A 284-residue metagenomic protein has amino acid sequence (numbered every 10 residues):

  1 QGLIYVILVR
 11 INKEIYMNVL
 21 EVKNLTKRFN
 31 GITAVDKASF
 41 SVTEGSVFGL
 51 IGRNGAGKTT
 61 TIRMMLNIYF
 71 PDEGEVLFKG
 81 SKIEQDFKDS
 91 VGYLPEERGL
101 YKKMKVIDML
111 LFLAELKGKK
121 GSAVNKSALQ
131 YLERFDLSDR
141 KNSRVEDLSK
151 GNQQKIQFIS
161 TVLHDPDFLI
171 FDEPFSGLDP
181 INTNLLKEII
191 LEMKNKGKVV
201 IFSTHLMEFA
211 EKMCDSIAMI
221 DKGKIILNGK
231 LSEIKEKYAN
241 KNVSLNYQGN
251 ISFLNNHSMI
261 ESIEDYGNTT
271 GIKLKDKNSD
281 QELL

Functional and structural regions predicted by a protein language model:
Q1-T26: ABC-family P-loop ATPase nucleotide-binding domain
K13-Y16, L274-L284: Short, intrinsically disordered, charge-balanced linker/junction segments flanking boundaries in proteins
N18-L20, K27-D221, L227: ABC transporter nucleotide-binding domains
T26, E84, I107, M207 (+3 more regions): Alpha-helix N-cap/helix-start and coil->helix boundary motif
E44, D139, Y247-G249, D276-N278: Non-catalytic surface loops within mature trypsin-like serine protease
L110, A128, N250-F253, L283: Generic structural signal for hydrophobic residues
N125, L227, Y247, D280-Q281: A structural signal for well-ordered alpha-helical scaffolds and beta->alpha junctions
E188-K275: ABC transporter nucleotide-binding domain
